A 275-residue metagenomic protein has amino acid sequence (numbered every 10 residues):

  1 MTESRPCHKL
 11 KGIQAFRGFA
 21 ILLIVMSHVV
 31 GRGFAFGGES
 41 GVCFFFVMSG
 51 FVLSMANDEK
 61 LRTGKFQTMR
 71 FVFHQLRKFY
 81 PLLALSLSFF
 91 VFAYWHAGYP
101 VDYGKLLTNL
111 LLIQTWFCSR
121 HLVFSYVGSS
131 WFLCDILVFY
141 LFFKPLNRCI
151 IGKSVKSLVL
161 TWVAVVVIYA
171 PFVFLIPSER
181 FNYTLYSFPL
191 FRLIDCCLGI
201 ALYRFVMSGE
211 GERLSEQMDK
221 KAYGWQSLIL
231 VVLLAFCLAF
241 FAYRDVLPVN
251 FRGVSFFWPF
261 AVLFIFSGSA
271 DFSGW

Functional and structural regions predicted by a protein language model:
M1-F174, E179-R180, K221-Y223, S227 (+1 more regions): Membrane-cytosol interface segments of multi-pass membrane proteins, especially ER/Golgi lipid-handling enzymes
A35-F44, F181-L190, L247-S255: Non-cytosolic membrane-interface motifs at loop->transmembrane helix junctions
C43-S49, L112, D135-F139, F191-G199 (+1 more regions): Hydrophobic core segments of transmembrane alpha-helices in multi-pass, intramembrane catalytic enzymes
V52-A56, I136, Y140-K144, R148 (+2 more regions): Transmembrane alpha-helices and membrane-interface helical segments of multi-pass integral membrane enzymes
Y99-V101, I176-T184, E212-L214, R244-P248: Membrane-interface helix termini and inter-helical loops of multi-pass transporters
C196, I200, G224-W275: Alpha-helical transmembrane segments of multi-pass integral membrane proteins
E210-E216, D271-W275: Alpha-helical transmembrane segments
